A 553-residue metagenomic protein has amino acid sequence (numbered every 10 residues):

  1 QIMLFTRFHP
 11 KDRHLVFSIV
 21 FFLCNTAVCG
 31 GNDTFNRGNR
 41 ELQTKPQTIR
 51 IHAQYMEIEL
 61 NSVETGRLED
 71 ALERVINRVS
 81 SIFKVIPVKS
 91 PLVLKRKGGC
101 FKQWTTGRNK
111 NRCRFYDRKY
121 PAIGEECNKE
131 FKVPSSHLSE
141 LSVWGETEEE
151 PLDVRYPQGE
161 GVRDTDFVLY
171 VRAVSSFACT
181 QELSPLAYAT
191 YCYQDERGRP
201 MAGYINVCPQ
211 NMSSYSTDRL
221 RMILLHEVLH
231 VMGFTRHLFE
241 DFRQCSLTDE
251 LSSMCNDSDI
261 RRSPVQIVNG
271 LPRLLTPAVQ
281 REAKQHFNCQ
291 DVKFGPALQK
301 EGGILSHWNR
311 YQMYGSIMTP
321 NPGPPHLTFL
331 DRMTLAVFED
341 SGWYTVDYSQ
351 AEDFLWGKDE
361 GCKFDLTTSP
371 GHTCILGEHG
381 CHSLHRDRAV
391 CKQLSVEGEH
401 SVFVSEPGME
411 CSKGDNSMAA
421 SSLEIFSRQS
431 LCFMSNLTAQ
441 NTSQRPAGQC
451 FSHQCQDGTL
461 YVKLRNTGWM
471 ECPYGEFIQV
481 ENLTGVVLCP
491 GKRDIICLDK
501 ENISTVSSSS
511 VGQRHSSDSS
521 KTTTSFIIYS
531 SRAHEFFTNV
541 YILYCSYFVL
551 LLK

Functional and structural regions predicted by a protein language model:
Q1, K11, R163, S517 (+2 more regions): Intrinsic-disorder/low-complexity regions
Q1, N436, S520-F526, F536 (+1 more regions): A detector of low-complexity, intrinsically disordered, Ser/Thr/Gly/Pro/Ala-rich segments
L4-H9, F17-F35, S530, F548-K553: N-terminal signal peptide
T6-L15, F536-V540: Bacterial N-terminal signal peptides that target proteins for export
K11, I19, F294, T522 (+2 more regions): Terminal low-complexity, poorly structured segments
F21-L225, V231-S516: Extracellular zinc-dependent metalloprotease catalytic-domain scaffold
S509-A533: Extracellular mucin-like PTS segments
I527-K553: Cleavable C-terminal sorting propeptides in eukaryotic secreted/cell-surface proteins
